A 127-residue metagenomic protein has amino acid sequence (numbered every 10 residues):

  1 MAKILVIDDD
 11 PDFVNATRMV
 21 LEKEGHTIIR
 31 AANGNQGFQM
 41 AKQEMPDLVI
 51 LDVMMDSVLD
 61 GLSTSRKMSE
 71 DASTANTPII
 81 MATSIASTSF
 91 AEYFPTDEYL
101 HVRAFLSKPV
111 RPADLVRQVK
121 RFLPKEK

Functional and structural regions predicted by a protein language model:
I7-D8, A31, V49: Conserved sequence signature across two-component system core domains
N15-K23: Charged docking surfaces used in two-component/phosphorelay signaling
G25-A32, M40: Short hydrophobic/Thr-rich beta-strand motif most characteristic of the beta2 strand and flanking loop of CheY-like
Q39, L62-A75: Short amphipathic alpha-helix used as the core "switch/output" element in two-component signaling
E44-L51, M55: Active-site beta3 strand of CheY-like receiver
M45-D47, S73-I79: His-Asp phosphorelay/catalytic-motif detector in bacterial-type signaling
L59-S63, I85-S107, A113, R117: Alpha4 helix (beta4-alpha4-beta5 surface) of REC/receiver domains from two-component response regulators
